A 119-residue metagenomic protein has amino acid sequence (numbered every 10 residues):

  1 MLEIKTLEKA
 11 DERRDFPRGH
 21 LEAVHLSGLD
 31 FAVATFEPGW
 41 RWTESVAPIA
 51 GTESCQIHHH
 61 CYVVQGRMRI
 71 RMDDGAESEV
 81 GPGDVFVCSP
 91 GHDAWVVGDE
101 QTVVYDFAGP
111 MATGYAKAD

Functional and structural regions predicted by a protein language model:
M1-T35, T43, D119: A short, N-terminal "cap"/entry segment at the start of jelly-roll beta-barrel domains of the cupin/DSBH fold
E3-K9, R14, W95-D119: Double-stranded beta-helix
L29, P48-D74: Glycine- and acidic-residue-biased ligand/ion/polar-headgroup-sensing regions
A32, A76-S78, V103: Short beta-strand segments
V33-S54: Conserved short histidine dyad/triad with adjacent acidic residue
A34-F36, C61, F86: Conserved GNAT-family N-acetyltransferase fold
R41-W42, G66-R71, A94: Short beta-strand segments in beta-sandwich/barrel cores
M72-H92: Short acidic-glycine-tyrosine-enriched beta hairpin
